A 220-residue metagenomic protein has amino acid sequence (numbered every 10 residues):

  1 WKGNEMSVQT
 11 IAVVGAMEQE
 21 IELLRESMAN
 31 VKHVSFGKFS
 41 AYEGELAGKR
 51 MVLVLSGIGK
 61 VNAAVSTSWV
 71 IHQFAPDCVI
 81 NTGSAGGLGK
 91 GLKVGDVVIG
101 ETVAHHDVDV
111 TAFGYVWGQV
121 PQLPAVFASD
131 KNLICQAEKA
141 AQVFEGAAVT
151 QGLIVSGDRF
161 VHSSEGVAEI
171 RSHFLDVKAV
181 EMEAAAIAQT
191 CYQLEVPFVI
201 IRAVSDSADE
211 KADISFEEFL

Functional and structural regions predicted by a protein language model:
W1-E5: Short, Lys/Arg-enriched N-terminal segments with co-localized hydrophobic residues within the first ~10-30 amino acids
S7-F74: N-terminal short beta-loop-beta anion/metal-coordinating cradle
D77-I80: Structural motif
L88-F174: Mid-sequence, gly/pro-rich, charge-dense loop/helix-turn segments that line enzyme active sites
V143, F198, A203-L220: Regulatory input/activation interfaces that engage signals or partners
H162-S164, A188-Q189, S207-D213: Short active-site-adjacent structural elements
E181-V199: Short glycine-rich, acidic/polar surface loops and turns
